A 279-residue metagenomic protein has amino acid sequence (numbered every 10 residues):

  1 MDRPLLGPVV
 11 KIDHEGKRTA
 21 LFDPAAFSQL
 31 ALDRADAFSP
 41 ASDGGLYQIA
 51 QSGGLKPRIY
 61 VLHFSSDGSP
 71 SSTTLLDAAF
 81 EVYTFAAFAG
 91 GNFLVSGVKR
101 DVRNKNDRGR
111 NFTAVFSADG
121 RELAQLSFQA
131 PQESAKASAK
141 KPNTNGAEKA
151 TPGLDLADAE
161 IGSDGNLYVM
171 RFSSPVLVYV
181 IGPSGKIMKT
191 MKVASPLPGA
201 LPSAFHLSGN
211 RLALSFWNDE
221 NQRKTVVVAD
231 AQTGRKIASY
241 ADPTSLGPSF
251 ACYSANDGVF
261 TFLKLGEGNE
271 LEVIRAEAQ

Functional and structural regions predicted by a protein language model:
M1-P4, D43-Q51, N92-N104, G165-R171 (+2 more regions): Short beta-strand elements that form the blades of beta-propeller/WD-repeat-like and other beta-sheet-rich scaffold
L5-V9, L55-L62, V102-T113, P175-Y179 (+2 more regions): Structural motif
D13-K17, F64-S69, S117-R121, G182-K186 (+2 more regions): Short loop/turn segments that connect beta-strands within beta-propeller blades
G16, G44, G68, G91 (+6 more regions): Structural signal for glycine-centered tight turns and loop->strand junctions in beta-sheet-rich domains
R18-Q29, P70-L76, E122-S127, K141-K149 (+2 more regions): A short beta-strand motif characteristic of beta-propeller blades
Q29-P40, A78-A89, Q132-K140, K149-G162 (+2 more regions): Repeated scaffold domains used in trafficking and secretory/extracellular systems, primarily beta-propellers
P196-V228: Loop/turn-rich, solvent-exposed surfaces of beta-rich toroidal or solenoidal domains
G247-Q279: Blade-level signature of beta-propeller repeat domains, shared across WD40, Kelch, NHL, RCC1 and BNR/Asp-box propellers
